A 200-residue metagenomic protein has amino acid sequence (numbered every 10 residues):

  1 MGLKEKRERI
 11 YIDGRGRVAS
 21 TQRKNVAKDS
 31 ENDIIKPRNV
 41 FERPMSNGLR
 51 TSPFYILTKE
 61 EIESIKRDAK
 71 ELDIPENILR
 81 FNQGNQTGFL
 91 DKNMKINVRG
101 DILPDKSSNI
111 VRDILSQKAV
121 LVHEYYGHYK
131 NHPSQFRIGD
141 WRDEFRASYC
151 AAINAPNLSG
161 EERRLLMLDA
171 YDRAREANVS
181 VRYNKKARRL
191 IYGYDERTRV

Functional and structural regions predicted by a protein language model:
E5-Q83: A metal-dependent hydrolase signature that marks the N-terminal structural subdomain at the beginning of catalytic folds
I56-K59, V111-S116, V120, I138-R142: Soluble non-cytosolic domains of exported or imported proteins
P75-L115, N131: Active-site scaffold of zinc-dependent metalloenzymes
N77-I78, S134-D140, L158-L168: Surface-exposed patches in mature extracellular/periplasmic domains of secreted proteins
L115, N131-N157: Post-HEXXH active-site segment of zinc metalloproteases
S116-H132: Active-site recognition of the HExxH zinc-binding catalytic motif
A152-V200: Long, well-structured alpha-helical subdomains associated with metal-dependent extracellular/ecto-lumenal hydrolases
